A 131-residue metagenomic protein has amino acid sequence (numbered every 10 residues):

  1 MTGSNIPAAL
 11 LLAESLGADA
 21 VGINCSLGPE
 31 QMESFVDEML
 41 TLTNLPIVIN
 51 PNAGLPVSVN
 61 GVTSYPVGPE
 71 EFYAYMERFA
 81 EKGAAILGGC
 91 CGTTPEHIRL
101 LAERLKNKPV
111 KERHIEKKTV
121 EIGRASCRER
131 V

Functional and structural regions predicted by a protein language model:
M1-R130: Domain-level signal for soluble alpha/beta catalytic cores
